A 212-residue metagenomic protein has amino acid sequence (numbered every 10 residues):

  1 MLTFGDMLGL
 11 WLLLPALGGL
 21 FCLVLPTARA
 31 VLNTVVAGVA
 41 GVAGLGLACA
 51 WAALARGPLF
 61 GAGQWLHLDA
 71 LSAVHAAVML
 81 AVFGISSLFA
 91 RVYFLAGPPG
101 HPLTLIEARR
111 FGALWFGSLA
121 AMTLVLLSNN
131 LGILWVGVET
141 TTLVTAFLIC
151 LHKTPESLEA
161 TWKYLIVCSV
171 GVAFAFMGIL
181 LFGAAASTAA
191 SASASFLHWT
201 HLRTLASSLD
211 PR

Functional and structural regions predicted by a protein language model:
M1-M7: Short, strongly hydrophobic alpha-helical membrane anchors
L8-R29: N-terminal signal-anchor/start-transfer transmembrane helix
G19-V24, A120-L124, F147, L181: Alpha-helical transmembrane segments of multipass membrane proteins
V24-L25, L127-S128, L151-H152, F182-A185: Helix-loop junctions at the membrane-solvent interface of multi-pass transporters, primarily the C-terminal
T27-A30, L151-L158, S187-S191: Juxtamembrane helix-boundary/capping and inter-helix hinge elements in multi-pass membrane proteins
A37-V42, G63, A70-A173: Internal transmembrane alpha-helices of multipass membrane proteins
L45-L54: Alpha-helical transmembrane segments of multi-pass membrane proteins
A53-W65, P98-L105, F174-R212: Juxtamembrane/interfacial segments at transmembrane-helix boundaries in multi-pass membrane proteins
